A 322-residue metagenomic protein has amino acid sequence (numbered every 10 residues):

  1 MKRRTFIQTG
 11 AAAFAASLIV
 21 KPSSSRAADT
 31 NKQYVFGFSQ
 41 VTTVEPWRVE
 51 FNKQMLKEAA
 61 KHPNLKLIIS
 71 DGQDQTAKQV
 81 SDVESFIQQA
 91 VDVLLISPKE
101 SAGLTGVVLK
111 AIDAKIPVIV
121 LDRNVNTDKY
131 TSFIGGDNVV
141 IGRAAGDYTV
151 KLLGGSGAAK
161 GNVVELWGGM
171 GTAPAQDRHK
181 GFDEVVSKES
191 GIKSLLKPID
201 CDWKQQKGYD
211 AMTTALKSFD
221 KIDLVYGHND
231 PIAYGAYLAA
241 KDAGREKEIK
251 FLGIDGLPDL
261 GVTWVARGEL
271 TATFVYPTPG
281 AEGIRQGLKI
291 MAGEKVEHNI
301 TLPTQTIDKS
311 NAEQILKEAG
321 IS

Functional and structural regions predicted by a protein language model:
I7-A11, L18, A28-S322: A residue-level marker of the well-folded mature domains of exported/periplasmic proteins
